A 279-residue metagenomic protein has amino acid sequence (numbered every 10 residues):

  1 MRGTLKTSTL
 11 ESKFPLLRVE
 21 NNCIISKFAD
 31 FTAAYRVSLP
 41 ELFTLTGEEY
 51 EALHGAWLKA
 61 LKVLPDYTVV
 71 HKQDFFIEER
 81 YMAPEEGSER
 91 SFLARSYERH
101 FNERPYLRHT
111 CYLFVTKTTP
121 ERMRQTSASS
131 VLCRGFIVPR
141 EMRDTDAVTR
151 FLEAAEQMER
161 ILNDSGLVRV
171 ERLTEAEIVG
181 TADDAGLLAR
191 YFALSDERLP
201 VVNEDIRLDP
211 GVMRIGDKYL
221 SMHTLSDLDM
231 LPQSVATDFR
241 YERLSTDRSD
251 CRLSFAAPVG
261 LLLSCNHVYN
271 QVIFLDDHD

Functional and structural regions predicted by a protein language model:
M1-D279: Extended, folded cores of ATP/NTP-driven motor/assembly subunits in large transport and secretion machines
